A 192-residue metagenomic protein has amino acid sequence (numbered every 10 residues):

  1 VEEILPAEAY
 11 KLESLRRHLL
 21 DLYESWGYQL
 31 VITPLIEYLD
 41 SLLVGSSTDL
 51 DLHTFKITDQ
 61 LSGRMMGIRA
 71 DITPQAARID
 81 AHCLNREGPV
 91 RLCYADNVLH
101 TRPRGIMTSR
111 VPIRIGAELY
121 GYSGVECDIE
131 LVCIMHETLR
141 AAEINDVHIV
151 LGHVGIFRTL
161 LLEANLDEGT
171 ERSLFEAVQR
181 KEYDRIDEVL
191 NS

Functional and structural regions predicted by a protein language model:
V1-S192: Extended, charged alpha-beta segments that form solvent-exposed binding/catalytic grooves in nucleic-acid-handling
